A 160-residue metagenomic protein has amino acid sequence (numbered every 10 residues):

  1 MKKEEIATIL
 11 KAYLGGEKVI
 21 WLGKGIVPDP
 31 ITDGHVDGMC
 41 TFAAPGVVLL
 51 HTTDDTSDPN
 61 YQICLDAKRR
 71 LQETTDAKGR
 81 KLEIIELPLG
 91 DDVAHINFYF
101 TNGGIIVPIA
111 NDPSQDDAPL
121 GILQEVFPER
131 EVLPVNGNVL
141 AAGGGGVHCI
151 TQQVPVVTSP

Functional and structural regions predicted by a protein language model:
M1-P160: Histidine/cysteine-enriched polar flanking segments
